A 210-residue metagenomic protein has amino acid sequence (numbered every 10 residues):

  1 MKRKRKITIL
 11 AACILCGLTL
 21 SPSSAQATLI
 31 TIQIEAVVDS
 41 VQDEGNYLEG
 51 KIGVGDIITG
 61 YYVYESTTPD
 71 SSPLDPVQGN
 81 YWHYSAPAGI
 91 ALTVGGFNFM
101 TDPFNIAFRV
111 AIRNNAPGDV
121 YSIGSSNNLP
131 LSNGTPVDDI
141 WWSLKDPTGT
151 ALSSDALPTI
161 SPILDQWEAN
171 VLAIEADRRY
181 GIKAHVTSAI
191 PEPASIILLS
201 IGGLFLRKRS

Functional and structural regions predicted by a protein language model:
M1-R5: N-terminal secretory signal peptides that target proteins for export/translocation
I7-G17, S21-L29, G181-G203: Short, threonine-centered small-residue motifs that mark membrane-proximal processing/anchoring sites and TM-junction
T28-A189: Mature extracellular "passenger" or substrate-interacting domains of secreted, surface-exposed proteins
F205-S210: C-terminal membrane-anchoring or membrane-association module
